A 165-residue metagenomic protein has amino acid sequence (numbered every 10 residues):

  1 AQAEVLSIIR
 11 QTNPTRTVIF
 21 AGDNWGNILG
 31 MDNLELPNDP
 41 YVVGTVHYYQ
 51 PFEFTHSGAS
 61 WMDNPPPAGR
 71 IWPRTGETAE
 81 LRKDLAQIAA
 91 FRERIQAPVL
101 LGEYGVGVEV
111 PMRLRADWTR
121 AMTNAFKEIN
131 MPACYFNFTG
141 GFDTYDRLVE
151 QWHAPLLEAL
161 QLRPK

Functional and structural regions predicted by a protein language model:
A1-T75, A86-V106, E128-M131: Active-site region of glycoside hydrolase catalytic domains
G76, A89, L160-P164: Generic secondary-structure transition motif, activating predominantly at the C-termini of alpha-helices
G76-E77, V110-P111: A generic structural signal for short
K83: Residue-level signal for the nucleotide or nucleotide-sugar donor/cofactor binding architecture
P111-K165: Aromatic-rich peripheral "rim/lid" segments of glycoside hydrolase catalytic domains that contact and position glycan
